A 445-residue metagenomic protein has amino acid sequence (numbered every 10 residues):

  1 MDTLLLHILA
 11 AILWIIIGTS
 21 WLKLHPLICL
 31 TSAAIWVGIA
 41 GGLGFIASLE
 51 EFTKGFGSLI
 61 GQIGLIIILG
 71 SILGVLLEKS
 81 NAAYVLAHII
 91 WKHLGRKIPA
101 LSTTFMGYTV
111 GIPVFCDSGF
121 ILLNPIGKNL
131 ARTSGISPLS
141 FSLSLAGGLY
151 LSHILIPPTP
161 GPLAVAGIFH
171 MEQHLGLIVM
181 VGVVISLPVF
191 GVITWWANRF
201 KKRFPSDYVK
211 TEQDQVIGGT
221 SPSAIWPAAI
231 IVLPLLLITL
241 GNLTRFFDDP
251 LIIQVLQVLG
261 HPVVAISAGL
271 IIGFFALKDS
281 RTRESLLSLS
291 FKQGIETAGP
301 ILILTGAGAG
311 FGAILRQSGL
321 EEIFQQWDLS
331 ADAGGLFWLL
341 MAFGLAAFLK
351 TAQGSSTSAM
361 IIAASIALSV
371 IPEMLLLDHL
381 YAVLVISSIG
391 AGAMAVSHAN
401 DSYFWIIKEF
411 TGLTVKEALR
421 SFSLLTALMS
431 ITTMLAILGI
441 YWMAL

Functional and structural regions predicted by a protein language model:
M1-L4, W21, E51-G61, E172-V183 (+4 more regions): Interfacial loop-to-helix junctions that mark the boundaries of transmembrane helices in multi-pass membrane
D2, M180-L289, L445: Long, contiguous bundles of hydrophobic transmembrane helices that form the permeation core of multi-pass
D2-L6, G57-I63, I89-T104, T133-F141 (+4 more regions): Membrane-interfacial loop-to-helix junctions in multi-pass transporters
L24, I28-T31, E51-Y84, V258-L320: Core transmembrane alpha-helical segments of multi-pass membrane transporters/permeases
G64-G70, H93-I126, T305-G308, A331-V370 (+2 more regions): Hydrophobic alpha-helical transmembrane segments of multi-pass integral membrane proteins, predominantly secondary
S71-I72, Y84-H88, S118-L130, T159-H170 (+3 more regions): Re-entrant/interfacial helical elements at transmembrane boundaries that shape and gate the permeation pathway
R96-I112, S134-I154, H174-V181, I185-L187 (+2 more regions): Alpha-helical transmembrane segments of multi-pass membrane proteins
N129-V232, Y403-I440: Membrane-core helix-loop-helix motifs of multi-pass transport proteins
